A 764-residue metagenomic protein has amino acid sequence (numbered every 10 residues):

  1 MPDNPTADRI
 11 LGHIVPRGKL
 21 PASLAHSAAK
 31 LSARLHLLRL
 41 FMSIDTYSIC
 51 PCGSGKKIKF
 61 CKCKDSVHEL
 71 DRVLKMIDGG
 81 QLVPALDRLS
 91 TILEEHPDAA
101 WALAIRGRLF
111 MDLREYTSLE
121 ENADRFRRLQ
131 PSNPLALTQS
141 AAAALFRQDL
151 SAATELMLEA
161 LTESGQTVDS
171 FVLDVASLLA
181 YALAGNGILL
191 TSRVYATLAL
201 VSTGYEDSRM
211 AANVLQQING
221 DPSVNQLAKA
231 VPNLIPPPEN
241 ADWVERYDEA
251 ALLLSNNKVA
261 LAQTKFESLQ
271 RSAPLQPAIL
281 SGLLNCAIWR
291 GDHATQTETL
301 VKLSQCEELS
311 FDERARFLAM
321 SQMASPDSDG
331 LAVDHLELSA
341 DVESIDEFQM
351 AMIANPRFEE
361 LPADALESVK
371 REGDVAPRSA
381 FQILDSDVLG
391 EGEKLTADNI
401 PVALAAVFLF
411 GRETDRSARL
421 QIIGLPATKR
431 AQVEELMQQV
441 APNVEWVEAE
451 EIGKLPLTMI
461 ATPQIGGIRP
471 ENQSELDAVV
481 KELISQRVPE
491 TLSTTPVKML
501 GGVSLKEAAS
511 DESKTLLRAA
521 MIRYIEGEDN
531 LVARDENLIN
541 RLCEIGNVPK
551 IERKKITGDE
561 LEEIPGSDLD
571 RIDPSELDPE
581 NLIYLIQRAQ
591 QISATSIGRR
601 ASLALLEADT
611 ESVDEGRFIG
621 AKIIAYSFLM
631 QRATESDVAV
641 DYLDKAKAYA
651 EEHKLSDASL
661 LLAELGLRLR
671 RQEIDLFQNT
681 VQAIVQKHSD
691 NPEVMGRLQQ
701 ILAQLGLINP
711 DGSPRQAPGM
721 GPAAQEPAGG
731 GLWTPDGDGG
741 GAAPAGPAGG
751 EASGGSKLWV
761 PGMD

Functional and structural regions predicted by a protein language model:
V67-E121, L198, W243-L261, S268 (+1 more regions): Alpha-helical segment of the N-proximal tetratricopeptide repeat
V67-H68, W101, L135, S170 (+5 more regions): Start-of-helix register in tetratricopeptide repeats
G80, R114-T117, Q148-S151, G187-L190 (+7 more regions): Residue-level detector of the short coil/turn that links helix A to helix B within each tetratricopeptide repeat
A85, L119, A153, T191-S192 (+5 more regions): Single-residue signature of alpha-solenoid repeat helices
T91-I92, R125-F126, A160, L198-A199 (+5 more regions): Canonical positions in the second alpha-helix
P97, P131, G165, S170 (+5 more regions): Short coil turns that delineate tetratricopeptide repeat
A315-V402: Short Lys/Arg-enriched alpha/beta "domain-start" segment
